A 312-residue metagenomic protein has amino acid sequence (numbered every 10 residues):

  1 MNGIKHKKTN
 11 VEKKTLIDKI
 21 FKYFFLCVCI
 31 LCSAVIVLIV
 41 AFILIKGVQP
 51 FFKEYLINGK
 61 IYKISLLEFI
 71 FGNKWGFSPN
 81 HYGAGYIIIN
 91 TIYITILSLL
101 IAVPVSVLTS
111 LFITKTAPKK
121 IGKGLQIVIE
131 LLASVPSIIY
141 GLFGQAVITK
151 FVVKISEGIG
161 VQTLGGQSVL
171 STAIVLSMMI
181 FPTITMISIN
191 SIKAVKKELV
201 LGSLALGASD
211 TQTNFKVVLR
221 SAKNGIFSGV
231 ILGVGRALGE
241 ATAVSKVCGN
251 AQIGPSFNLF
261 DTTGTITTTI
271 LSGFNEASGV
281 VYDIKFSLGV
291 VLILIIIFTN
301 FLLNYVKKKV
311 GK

Functional and structural regions predicted by a protein language model:
M1-C29, L303-K312: Transmembrane alpha-helical segments of polytopic membrane transport and secretion proteins
D18, P118-K123, K196-S228: Amphipathic cytosolic juxtamembrane alpha-helices at the membrane-cytosol interface of multi-pass membrane transporters
K22, V105-G144: Cytoplasmic-entry segments and transmembrane alpha-helices of multi-pass inner-membrane transporters
H81-T95, K154-T183: Loop-to-helix entry region at the N-terminal start of transmembrane alpha-helices in multi-pass membrane transporters
Y82-F112, V230: Transmembrane alpha-helix signature in integral membrane proteins
L131, I187-S188, D210-C248: Transmembrane alpha-helices
I159, V244-I293: Interhelical loop and adjacent transmembrane-helix boundary motif in polytopic membrane transport permeases
I189-K197, I231, S272-K312: C-terminal transmembrane helix and the adjacent membrane-cytosol boundary/short C-terminal tail of inner/organellar
